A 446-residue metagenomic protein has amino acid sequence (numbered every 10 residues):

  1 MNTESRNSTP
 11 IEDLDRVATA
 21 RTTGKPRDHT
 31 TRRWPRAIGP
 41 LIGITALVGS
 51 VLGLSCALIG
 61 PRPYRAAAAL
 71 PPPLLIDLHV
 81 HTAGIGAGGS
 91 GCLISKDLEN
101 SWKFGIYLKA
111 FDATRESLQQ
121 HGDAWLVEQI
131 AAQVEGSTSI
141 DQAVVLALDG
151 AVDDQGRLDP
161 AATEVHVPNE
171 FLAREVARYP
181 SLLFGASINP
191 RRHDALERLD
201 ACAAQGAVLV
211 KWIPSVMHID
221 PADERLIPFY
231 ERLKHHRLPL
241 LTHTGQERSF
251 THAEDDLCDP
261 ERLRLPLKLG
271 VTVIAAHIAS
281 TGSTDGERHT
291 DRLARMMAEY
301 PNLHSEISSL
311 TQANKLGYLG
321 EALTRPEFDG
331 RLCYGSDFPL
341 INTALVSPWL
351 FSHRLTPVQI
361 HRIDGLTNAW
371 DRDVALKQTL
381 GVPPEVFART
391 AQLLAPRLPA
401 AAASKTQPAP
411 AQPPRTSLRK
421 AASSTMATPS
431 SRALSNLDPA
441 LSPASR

Functional and structural regions predicted by a protein language model:
M1-P10: Short, low-complexity, charge-dense intrinsically disordered segments
T30-L47: N-terminal Sec-pathway targeting helices
L54-L146, V152-T163, T379, V386 (+4 more regions): An N-terminally biased module of ancient metal coordination in phosphate/nucleic-acid-related enzymes
G60, A279-A427, A433-L434, L441 (+1 more regions): H/E-rich (His + Asp/Glu) clusters that bind or coordinate divalent metals
P72-L74, T138-Q142, R178-L183, Q205-V208 (+4 more regions): Short, well-ordered coil/turn segments that N-cap beta-strands
I76-V80, A143-V145, F184-A186, V210-W212 (+4 more regions): Hydrophobic faces of well-ordered beta-strands that scaffold small-molecule active sites in alpha/beta enzyme cores
L148-D255: Active-site gating/metal-coordination segments in enzymes
H193-A203, P221-I227, T251-L267, S283-M297 (+1 more regions): Distinct, well-ordered alpha-helical segments
